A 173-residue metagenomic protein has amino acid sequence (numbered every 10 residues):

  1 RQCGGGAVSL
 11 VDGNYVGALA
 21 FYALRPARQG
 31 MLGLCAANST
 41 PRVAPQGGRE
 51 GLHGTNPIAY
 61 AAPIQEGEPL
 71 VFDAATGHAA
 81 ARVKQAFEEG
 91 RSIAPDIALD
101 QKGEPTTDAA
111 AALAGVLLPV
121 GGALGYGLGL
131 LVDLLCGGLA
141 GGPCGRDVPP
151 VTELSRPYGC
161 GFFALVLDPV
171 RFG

Functional and structural regions predicted by a protein language model:
R1, E104-T106, A111, R171-G173: Terminal catalytic/cofactor-binding subdomain
R1-P69: A glycine-rich, acidic short-motif signal
G6, M31, N56-I58, E68-L70 (+4 more regions): Structural beta-strand/beta-sheet cores of well-ordered domains, especially the beta-sheet scaffolds that support
L24-A27, A61, D96, L128-C136: Predominant activation on well-ordered alpha-helical scaffold segments within soluble catalytic domains
T40, T76-A79, L124, P169-R171: Glycine-rich beta-alpha junction loops
V43-A110: Phosphate/diphosphate-binding glycine-rich loops and adjacent basic-rich segments that engage nucleotide
G115-G173: Internal helical hairpin/lid segments
